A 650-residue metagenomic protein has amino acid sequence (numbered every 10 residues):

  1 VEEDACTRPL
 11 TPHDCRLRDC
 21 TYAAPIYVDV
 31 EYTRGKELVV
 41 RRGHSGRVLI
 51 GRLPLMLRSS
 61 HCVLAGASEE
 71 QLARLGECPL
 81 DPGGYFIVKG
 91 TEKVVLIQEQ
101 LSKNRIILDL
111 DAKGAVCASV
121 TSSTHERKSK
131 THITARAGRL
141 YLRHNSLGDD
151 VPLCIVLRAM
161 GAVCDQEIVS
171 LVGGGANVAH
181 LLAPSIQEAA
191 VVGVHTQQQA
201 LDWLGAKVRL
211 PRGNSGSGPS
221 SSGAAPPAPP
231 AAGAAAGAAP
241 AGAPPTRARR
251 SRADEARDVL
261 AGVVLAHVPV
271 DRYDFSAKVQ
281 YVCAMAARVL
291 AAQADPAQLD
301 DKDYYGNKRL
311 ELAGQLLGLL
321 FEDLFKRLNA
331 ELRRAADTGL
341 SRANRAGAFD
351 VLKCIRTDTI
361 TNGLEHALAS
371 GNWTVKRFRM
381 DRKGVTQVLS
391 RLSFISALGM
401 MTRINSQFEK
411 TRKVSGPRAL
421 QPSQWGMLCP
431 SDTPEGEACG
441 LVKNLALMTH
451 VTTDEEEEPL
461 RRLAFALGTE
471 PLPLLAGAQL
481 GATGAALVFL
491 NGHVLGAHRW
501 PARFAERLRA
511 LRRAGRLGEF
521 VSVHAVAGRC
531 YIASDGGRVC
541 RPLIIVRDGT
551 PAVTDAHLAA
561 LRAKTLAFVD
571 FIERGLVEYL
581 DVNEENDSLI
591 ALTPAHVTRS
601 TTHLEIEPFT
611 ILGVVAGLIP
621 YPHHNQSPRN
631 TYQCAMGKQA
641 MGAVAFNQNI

Functional and structural regions predicted by a protein language model:
V1-G233, G237-A397, Q407, Q421 (+1 more regions): N-terminal non-catalytic structural scaffold regions of very large proteins
L80-D81, S415, W425-G426: Short beta-strand-initiation
V88-K89, E435, C439: Single, functionally critical "micro-switch" positions that shape active/binding sites and transmembrane helices
I404-R412: Active-site-adjacent loop/helix segments that line or gate small-molecule/cofactor pockets in enzymes
R412-L420: Short, basic/aromatic recognition patches
P422, C439-K443: Short glycine/proline-enriched turns and hinge-like loops at secondary-structure junctions
W425-L428, A485: Active-site lining segments that contact anionic ligands and/or coordinate catalytic metals
L428-E435, V442: Conserved helicase core region in the C-terminal RecA-like lobe
